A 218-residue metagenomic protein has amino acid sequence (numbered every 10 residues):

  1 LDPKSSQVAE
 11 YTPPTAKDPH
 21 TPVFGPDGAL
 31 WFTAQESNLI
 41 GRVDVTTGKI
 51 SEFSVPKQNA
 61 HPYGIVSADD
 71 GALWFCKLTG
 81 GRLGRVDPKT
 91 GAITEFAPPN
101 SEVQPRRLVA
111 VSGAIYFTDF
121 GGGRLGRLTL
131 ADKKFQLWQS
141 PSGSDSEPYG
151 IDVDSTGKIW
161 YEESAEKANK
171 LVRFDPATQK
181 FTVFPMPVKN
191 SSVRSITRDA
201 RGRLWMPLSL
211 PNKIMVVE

Functional and structural regions predicted by a protein language model:
L1, L30-E36, L73-T79, Y116-G121 (+2 more regions): Conserved beta-strand positions in repeat-built beta-propeller and related beta-rich domains
D2-S6, D44-G48, D87-G91, T129-K133 (+2 more regions): Short loop/turn segments that connect beta-strands within beta-propeller blades
S5, A16, S37, N59 (+7 more regions): Alpha-helix N-cap/helix-start and coil->helix boundary motif
Q7-T12, K49-V55, A92-P98, K134-S140 (+1 more regions): A short beta-strand motif characteristic of beta-propeller blades
Y11, L30, F53, L73-F75 (+6 more regions): Hydrophobic strand positions within the blades of repeat-based beta-sheet folds
T15-G28, K57-D70, N100-G113, G143-T156 (+2 more regions): Beta-rich, blade/repeat-based domains predominating in secreted/periplasmic proteins but also intracellular
N38-R42, G81-R85, R124-R127, N169-V172 (+1 more regions): A short loop-to-beta-strand structural motif that recurs across blades of beta-propeller domains
S191-E218: Blade-level signature of beta-propeller repeat domains, shared across WD40, Kelch, NHL, RCC1 and BNR/Asp-box propellers
